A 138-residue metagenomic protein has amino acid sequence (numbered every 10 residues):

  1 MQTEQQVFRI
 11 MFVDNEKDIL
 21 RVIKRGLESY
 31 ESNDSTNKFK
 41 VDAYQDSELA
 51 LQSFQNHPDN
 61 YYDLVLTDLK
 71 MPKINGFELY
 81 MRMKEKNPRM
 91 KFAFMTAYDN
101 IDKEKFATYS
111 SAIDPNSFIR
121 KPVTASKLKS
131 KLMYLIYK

Functional and structural regions predicted by a protein language model:
D14, D68: Active-site residues of response regulator receiver
K17-D42: Two-component/phosphorelay signaling modules centered on CheY-like receiver
A43-L64: Acidic, metal-coordinating helix/loop segments flanking the phosphotransfer/catalytic sites of two-component signaling
Q52, F77-R89: Short amphipathic alpha-helix used as the core "switch/output" element in two-component signaling
M71: Receiver (REC) domain active-site loop signature in two-component systems and cognate sites in sensor histidine kinases
E78, D99-S117, S126-S130: Alpha4 helix (beta4-alpha4-beta5 surface) of REC/receiver domains from two-component response regulators
M95-A97: Hydrophobic/aromatic residues positioned on beta-strands within the core alpha/beta folds
M133-K138: The C-terminal output helix
